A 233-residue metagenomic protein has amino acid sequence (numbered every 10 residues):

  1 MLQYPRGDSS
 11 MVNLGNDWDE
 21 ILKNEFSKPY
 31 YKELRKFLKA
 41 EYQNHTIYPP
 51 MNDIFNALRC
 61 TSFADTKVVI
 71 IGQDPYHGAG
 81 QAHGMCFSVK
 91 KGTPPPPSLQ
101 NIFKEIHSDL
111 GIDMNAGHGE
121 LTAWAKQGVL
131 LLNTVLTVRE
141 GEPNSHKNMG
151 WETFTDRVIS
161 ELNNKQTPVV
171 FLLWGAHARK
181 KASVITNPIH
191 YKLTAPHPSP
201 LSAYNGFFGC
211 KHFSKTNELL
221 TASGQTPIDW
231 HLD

Functional and structural regions predicted by a protein language model:
M1-S10: Short, Lys/Arg-enriched N-terminal segments with co-localized hydrophobic residues within the first ~10-30 amino acids
S10-L22: Generic N-terminal amphipathic, Lys/Arg-enriched alpha-helix
V12, N24-V169, L173, H177-K180 (+5 more regions): A polyanion-binding, active-site-adjacent surface
G209: Short, conserved glycine- and acidic-residue-centered signature motifs in active-site or ligand-binding loops
